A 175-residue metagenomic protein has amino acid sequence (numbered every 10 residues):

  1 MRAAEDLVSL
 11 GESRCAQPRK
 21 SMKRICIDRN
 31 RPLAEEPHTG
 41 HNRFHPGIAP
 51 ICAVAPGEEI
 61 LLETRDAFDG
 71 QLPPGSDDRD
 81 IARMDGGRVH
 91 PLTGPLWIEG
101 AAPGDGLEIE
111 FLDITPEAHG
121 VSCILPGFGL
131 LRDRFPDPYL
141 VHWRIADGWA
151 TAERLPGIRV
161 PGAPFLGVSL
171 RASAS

Functional and structural regions predicted by a protein language model:
K23-M84: N-terminal, Lys/Arg-enriched amphipathic/low-complexity engagement segments that precede the first folded domain
G47-I48, L92-P95: Short, solvent-exposed loop/turn positions at domain surfaces that link secondary-structure elements or cap domain
V54, I98-A101: Short, well-ordered loop/turn sites that connect or cap secondary structure elements
L62, G106-I109: A generic structural signal for residues embedded in beta-strands
R65-D69, L112-E117: Short, charged beta-turn/beta-strand-edge "cap" motif at the junction between a beta-strand and an adjacent loop
P73-V89, G120-D133: Short, compositionally biased
D113-S175: Intrinsically disordered, low-complexity linker/loop segments enriched in Gly/Pro and charged/polar residues
